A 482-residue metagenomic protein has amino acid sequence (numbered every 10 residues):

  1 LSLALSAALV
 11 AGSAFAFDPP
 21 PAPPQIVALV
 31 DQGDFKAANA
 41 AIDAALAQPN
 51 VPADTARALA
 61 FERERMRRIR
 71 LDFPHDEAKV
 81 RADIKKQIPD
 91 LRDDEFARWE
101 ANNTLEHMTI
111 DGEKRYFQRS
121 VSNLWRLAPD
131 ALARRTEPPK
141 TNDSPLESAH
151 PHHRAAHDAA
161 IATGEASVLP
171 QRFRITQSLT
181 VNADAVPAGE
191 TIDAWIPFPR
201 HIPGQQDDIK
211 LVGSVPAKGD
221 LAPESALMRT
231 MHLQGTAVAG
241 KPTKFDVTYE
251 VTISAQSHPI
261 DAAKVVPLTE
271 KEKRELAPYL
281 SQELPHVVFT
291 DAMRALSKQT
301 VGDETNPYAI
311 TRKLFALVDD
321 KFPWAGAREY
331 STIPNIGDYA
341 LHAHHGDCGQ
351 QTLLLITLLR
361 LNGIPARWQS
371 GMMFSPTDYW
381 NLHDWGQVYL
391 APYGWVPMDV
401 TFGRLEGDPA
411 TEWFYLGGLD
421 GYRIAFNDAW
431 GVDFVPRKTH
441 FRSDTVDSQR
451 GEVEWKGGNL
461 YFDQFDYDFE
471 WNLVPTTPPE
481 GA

Functional and structural regions predicted by a protein language model:
A11-S13: N-terminal signal peptide c-region/cleavage motif recognized by signal peptidases
P23-V27, D31: Amphipathic alpha-helical repeat scaffolds
V30-G33, A37, P223-H342: Acidic low-complexity segments
Q48-P52: Alpha-helical junction/boundary sensor with strong preference for TPR arrays
A58-H258: Intrinsically disordered, low-complexity N-terminal segments that are enriched in acidic
G302-W385, Y389-A391, E406-L416: Active-site neighborhood of thiol-dependent amide/isopeptide-bond enzymes
L361, F374-P376, W380-A482: Active-site rim recognition segments
